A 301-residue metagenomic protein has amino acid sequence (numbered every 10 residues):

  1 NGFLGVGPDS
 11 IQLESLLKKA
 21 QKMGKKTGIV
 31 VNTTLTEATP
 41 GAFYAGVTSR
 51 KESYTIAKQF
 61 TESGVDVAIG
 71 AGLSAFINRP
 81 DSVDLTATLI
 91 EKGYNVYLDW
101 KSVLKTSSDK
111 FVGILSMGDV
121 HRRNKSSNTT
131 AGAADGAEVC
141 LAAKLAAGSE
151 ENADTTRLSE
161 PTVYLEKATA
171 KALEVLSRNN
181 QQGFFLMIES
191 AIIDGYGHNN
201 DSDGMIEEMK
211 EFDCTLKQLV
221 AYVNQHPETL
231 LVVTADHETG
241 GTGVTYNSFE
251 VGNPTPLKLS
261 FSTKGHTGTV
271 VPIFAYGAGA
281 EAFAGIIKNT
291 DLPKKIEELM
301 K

Functional and structural regions predicted by a protein language model:
N1-G7: N-terminal carbohydrate-binding/catalytic regions of secreted carbohydrate-active enzymes
L4, T27, G268: Short glycine-rich loop/turn motifs that provide flexible caps or phosphate-binding loops at active sites
S10-E14, K18-Q21, K25-T39, F60: Mobile, glycine-rich extracellular loop/lid and propeptide segments that shape or gate substrate/ligand access
N32, T36-K301: A post-motif C-terminal structural segment
